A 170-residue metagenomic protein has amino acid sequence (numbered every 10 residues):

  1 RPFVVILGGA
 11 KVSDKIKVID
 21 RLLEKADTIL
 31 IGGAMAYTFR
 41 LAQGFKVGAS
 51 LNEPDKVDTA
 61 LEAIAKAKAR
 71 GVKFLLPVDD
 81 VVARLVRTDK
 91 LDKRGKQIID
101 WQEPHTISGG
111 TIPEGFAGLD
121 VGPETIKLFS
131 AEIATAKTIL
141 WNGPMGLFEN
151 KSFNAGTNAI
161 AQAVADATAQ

Functional and structural regions predicted by a protein language model:
R1-Q170: Active-site loop-to-helix "anion-binding N-cap" substructures in soluble metabolic enzymes
